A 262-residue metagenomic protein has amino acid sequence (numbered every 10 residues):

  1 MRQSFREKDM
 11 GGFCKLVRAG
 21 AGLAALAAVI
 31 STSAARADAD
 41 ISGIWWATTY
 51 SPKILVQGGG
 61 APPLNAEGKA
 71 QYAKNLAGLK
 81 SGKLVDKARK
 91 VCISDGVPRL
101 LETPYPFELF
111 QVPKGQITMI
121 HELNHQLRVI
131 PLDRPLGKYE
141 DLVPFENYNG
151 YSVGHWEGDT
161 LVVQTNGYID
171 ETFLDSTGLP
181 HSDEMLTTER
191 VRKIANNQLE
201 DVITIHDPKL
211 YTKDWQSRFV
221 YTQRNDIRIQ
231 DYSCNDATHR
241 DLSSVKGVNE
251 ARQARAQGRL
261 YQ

Functional and structural regions predicted by a protein language model:
R2, G11-F13, S33-Q262: Hydrophobic small-molecule pocket/channel-lining residues, especially in calycin-type beta-barrels
R2-L23: Bacterial N-terminal signal peptides that target proteins for export
A24-S33: Hydrophobic h-region of N-terminal signal peptides that target proteins for export in Gram-negative bacteria
